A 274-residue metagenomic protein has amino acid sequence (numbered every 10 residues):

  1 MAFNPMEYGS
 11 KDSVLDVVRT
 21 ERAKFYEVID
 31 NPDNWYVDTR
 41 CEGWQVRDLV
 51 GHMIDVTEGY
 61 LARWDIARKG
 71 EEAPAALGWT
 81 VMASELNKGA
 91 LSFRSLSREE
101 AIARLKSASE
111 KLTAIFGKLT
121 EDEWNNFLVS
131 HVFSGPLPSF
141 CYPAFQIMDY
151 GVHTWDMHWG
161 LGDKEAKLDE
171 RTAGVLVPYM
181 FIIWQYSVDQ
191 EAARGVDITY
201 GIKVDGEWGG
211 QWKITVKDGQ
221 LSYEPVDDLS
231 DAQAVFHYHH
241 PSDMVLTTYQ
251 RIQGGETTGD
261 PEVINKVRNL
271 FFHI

Functional and structural regions predicted by a protein language model:
M1-K11, Y60-K118, D122-N125: Short, helix-capping/interhelical loops that line the mouth of catalytic, cofactor-, or ligand-binding pockets
A2-G51: An N-terminal domain-cap segment
L15-V18, I102-L105, P143-Q146: Hydrophobic packing residues in well-ordered alpha-helices of helical domains and bundles
E21-V28, V56, A108-K111, I115-K118 (+2 more regions): Amphipathic, well-ordered alpha-helical segments in soluble domains
D33-T80, V129-D189: Short, contiguous alpha-helical
A173-I214: A glycine-rich beta-turn/hairpin centered on an aromatic-Pro dipeptide
V204-Q233: Acidic/His-leaning functional-site neighborhoods
D227-I274: C-terminal interaction segments
